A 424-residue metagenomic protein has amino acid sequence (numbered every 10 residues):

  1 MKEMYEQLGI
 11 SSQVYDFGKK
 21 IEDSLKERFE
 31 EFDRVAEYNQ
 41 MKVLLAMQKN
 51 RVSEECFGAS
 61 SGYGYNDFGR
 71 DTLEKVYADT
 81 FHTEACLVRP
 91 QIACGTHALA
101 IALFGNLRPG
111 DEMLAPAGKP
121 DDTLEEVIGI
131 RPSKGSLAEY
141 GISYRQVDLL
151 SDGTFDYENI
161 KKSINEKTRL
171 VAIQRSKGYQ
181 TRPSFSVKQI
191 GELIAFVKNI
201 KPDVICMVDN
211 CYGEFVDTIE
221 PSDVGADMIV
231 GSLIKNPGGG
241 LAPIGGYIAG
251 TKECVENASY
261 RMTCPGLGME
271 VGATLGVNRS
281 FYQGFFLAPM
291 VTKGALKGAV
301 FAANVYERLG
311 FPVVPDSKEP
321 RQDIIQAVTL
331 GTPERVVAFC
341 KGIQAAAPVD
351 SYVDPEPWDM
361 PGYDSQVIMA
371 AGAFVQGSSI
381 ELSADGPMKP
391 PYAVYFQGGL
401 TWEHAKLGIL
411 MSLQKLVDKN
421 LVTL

Functional and structural regions predicted by a protein language model:
M4-E22, K26, V43-K49, S53-C56 (+6 more regions): Conserved PLP-enzyme active-site core in the AAT-like
R28-F32: Short N-terminal edge-element motif at the start of the domain
V35-Q40: Acidic, PIN/NYN-like endoribonuclease modules and their adjacent C-terminal/linker elements
C56, S60-S61, L87-P90, I324-T329: Short glycine-rich or small-residue beta-strand-to-loop segments that form or flank ligand, phosphate, metal/Fe-S
S60, T80-T83: Flexible linker/loop signature enriched in Pro/Ser/Thr and Pro/Gly
E84-L87, D111-L114, R169-L170, D203-C206 (+6 more regions): Structural motif
E307-L424: Conserved C-terminal alpha-helix-loop-beta "cap" of PLP-dependent enzymes that closes/shapes the active-site mouth
